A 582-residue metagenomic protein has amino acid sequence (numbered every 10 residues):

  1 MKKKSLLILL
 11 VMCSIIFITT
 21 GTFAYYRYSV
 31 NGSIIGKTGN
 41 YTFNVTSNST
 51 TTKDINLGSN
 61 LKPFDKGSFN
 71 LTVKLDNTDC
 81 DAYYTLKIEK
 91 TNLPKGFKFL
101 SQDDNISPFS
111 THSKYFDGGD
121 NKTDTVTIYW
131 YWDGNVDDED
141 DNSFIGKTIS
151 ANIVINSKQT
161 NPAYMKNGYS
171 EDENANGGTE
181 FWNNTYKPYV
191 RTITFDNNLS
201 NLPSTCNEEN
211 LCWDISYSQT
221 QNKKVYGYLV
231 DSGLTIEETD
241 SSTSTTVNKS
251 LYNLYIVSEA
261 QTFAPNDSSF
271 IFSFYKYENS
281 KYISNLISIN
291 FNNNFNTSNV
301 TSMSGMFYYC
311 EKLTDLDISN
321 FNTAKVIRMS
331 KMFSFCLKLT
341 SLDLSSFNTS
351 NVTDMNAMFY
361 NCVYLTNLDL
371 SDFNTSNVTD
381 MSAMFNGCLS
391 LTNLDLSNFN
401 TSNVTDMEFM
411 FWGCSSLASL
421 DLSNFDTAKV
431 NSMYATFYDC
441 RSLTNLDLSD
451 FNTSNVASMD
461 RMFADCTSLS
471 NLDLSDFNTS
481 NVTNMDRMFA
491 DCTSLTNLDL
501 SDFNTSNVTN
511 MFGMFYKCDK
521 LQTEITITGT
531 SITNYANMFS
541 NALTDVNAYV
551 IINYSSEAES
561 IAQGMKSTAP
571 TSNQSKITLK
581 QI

Functional and structural regions predicted by a protein language model:
K2-K62, I145-K147, V154-P162: Short, polar/proline-rich extracytoplasmic segments that appear immediately after membrane translocation
F17-I18, R27, L61-P108: Surface-exposed interaction patch
I35-K37, N44, N60, T72-K74 (+8 more regions): Generic structural detector for well-ordered beta-strands
K37-G39, N44-N48, G58, K74-D76 (+14 more regions): A structural detector for beta-sheet-dominated domains
T38, L57-K66, F109-T111, F116-T123: Solvent-exposed, conformationally flexible loop/turn segments
D65-A82, N121-P162, S268, F515: C-terminal, structured domain-capping segment
F109, D124-W130, S250-Y255: Strand-loop-strand motifs at the edges of beta-sheets in extracellular beta-sandwich domains
N161-I582: Negatively charged
